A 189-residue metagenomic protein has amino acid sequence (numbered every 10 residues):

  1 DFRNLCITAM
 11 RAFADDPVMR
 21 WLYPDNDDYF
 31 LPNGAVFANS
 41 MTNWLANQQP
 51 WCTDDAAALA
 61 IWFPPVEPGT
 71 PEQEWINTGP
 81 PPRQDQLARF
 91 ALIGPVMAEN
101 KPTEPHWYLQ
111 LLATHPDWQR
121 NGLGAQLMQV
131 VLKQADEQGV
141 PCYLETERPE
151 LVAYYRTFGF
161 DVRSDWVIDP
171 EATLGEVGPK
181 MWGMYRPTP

Functional and structural regions predicted by a protein language model:
D1-I7, R11, D15: A short beta-loop-alpha structural element at the N-terminal edge of CoA-dependent acyl/N-acetyltransferase catalytic
N26-Q49: Active-site rim helix/loop that mediates acceptor-substrate recognition in acyltransferases
Q48-C52, W182: Hydrophobic beta-strand residues of extracellular immunoglobulin-like
T53-H115, Q119, P170-G178: Conserved acyl-donor/pantetheine-binding loop and adjacent beta-alpha core of acyl/acetyltransferases and related
P105-Y108, Q134-E147: Conserved GNAT acetyl-CoA-binding A-motif
R120-K133: Conserved acetyl-CoA-binding loop-helix of GNAT-fold acetyltransferases
A125, E137-G139, R148-D169: Conserved active-site alpha-helix within GNAT-family acetyltransferase domains
Y143, D161-G183: Conserved catalytic-core motifs of GNAT/GCN5-like acyltransferases
